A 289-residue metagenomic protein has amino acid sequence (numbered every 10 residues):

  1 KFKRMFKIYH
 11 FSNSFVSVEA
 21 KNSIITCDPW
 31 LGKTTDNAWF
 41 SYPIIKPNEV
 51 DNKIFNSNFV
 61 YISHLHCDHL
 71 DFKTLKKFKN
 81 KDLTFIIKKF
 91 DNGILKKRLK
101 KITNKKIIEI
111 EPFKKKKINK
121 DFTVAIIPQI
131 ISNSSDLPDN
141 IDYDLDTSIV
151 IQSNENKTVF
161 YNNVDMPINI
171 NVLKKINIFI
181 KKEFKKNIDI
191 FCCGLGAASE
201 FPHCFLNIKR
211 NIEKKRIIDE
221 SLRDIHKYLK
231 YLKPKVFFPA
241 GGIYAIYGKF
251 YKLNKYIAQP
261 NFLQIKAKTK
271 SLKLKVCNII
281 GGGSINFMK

Functional and structural regions predicted by a protein language model:
M5-V50, D142-D165: Conserved beta-strand hairpin/beta-sheet module of binuclear metal-dependent hydrolase folds, prominently
V18, D28, H64, D71 (+3 more regions): Divalent metal-coordination and catalytic microenvironments
S23, N80-T84, N104-K105, K233-V236 (+1 more regions): A short helix->loop->beta-strand "cap" motif at the edges of active sites that frequently abuts
S23-I25, N58-F59, T158-N162, D189-I190 (+1 more regions): Structural motif
S23-Y61, L65, F72-K77, I87 (+2 more regions): Pre-active-site segment of Zn-dependent metallo-hydrolases
K33-T34, L65-L70, N92-L95, K114-K117 (+5 more regions): Active-site environment of divalent metal-dependent phosphoester hydrolases
I86-I87, I168-L272: Cap/insert and terminal regions of metallo-dependent hydrolase folds
K88-K157, K266-A267, C277: Metallo-beta-lactamase
